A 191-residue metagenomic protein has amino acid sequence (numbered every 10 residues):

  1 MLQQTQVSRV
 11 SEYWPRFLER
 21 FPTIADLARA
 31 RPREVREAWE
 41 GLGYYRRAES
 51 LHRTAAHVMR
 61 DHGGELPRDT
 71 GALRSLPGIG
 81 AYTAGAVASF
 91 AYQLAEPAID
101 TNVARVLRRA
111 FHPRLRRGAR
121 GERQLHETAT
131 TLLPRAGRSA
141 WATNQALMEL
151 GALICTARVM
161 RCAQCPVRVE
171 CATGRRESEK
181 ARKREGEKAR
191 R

Functional and structural regions predicted by a protein language model:
L2-S178: Catalytic cores of DNA base-excision repair glycosylases
R176, R184-A189: Compositionally biased, intrinsically disordered low-complexity segments enriched in Pro/Arg/Gln/His
